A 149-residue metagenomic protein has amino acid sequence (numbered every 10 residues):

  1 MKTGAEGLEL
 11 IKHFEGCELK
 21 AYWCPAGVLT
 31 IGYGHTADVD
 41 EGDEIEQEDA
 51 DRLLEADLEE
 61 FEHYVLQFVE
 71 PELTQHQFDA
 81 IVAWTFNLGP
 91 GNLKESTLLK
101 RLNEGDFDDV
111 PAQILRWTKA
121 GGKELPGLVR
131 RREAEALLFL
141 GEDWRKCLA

Functional and structural regions predicted by a protein language model:
M1-V28, H35-V39, I45-H63, F68 (+2 more regions): Long, amphipathic alpha-helical surface segments
I11, Q77-T85, Q113-L115: Short alpha-helical scaffolding segments that buttress acidic/His motifs in well-ordered protein cores
Y33-G34, F86: Active-site-proximal beta-strand/loop segments in catalytic clefts of secreted hydrolases
A56, A83-W84, L88: Short, residue-level hotspots on alpha-helical faces of the histone-fold and other alpha-helical interaction modules
